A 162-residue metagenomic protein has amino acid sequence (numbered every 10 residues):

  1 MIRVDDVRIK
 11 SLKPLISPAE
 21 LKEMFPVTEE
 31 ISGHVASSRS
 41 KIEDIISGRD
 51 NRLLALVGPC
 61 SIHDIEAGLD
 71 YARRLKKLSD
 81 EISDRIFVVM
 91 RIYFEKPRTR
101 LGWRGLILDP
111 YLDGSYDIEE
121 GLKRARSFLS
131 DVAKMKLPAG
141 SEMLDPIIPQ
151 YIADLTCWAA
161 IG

Functional and structural regions predicted by a protein language model:
M1-D5, R85-G162: Active-site-facing alpha/beta catalytic cores
R8-S47: N- or domain-start disorder-to-order transition segments that initiate the globular core
T28-E29, C60, L112-S115: Short, basic, glycine/proline-bearing loop/turn elements
I31-I42, K76-V89, E95, A125 (+1 more regions): N-terminal beta-rich core of secreted/periplasmic extracellular enzymes
I45-I46, A67-D70, K76, L106-Y111: Hydrophobic, well-ordered secondary-structure segments that either form specific early membrane-associated helices used
S47-R49, V132-A133: Solvent-exposed alpha-helices and their adjacent loops that cap or buttress functional pockets in soluble metabolic
R52-D64, V89-Y93: Short glycine-rich or small-residue beta-strand-to-loop segments that form or flank ligand, phosphate, metal/Fe-S
I62-I82, S115-S127: Glycine-rich anion/phosphate-binding loops
